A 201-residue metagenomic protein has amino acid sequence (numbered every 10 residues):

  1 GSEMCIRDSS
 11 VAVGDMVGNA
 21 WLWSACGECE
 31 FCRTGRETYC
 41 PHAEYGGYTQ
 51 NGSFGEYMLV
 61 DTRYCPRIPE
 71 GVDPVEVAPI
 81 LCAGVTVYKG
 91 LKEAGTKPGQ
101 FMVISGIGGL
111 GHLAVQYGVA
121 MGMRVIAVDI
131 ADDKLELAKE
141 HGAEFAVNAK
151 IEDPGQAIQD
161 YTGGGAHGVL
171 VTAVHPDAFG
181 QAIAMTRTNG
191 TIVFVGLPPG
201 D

Functional and structural regions predicted by a protein language model:
G1-I6: Short, small-residue-biased leader/transition segments that mark boundaries at the very start of proteins
R7, W23-A25: Short, charged beta-turn/beta-strand-edge "cap" motif at the junction between a beta-strand and an adjacent loop
R7-V11, E93: Short, surface-exposed secondary-structure edge patches
A12-D15, Q100: Structural motif
A25-S105: NAD(P)H dinucleotide-binding glycine-rich loop of Rossmann-like/cofactor-binding domains, especially the beta1-alpha1
E70-E152, Q156: Mid-domain Rossmann-like dinucleotide-binding core that forms the NAD(H)/NADP(H) cofactor-binding site
A94-P98, I130, E136-D201: Glycine-rich cofactor phosphate-binding loops and adjacent beta1-alpha1 units of small-molecule cofactor enzyme domains
